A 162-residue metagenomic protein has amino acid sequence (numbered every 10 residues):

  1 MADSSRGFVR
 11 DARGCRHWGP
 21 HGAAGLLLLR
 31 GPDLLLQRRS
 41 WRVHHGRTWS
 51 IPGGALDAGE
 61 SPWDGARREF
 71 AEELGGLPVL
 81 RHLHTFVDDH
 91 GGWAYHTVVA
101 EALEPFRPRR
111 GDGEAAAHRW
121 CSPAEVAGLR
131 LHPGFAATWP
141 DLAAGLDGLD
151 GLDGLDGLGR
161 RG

Functional and structural regions predicted by a protein language model:
M1-G25: Acidic, metal-coordinating catalytic segment for phosphate/diphosphate chemistry, firing primarily on the Nudix
G22-A24, P32, Y95-H96, A116: Change "...and in nucleic-acid phosphodiester-cleaving endonucleases..." to "...and in nucleic-acid processing enzymes
L29-R30, D89: Generic beta-strand structural signal
R30-E72: Conserved Nudix-box catalytic region and its N-terminal flanking loop in Nudix hydrolases and closely related
G76-F86: A short coil-to-beta-strand element that immediately follows conserved catalytic motifs
H84-G113, A117-E125, T138-L142: Active-site-adjacent beta-strand/loop module that shapes the phosphate/pyrophosphate-binding cleft
G145-R160: Compositionally biased, intrinsically disordered low-complexity segments enriched for polar/charged residues
